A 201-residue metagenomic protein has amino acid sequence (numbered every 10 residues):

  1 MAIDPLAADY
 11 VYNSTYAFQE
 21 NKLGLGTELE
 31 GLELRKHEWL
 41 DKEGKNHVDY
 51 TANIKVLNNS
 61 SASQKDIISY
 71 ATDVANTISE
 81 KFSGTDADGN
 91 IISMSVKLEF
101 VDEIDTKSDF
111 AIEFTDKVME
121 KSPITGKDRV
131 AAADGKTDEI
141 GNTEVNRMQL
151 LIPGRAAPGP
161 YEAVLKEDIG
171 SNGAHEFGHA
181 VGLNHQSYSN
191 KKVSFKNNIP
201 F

Functional and structural regions predicted by a protein language model:
M1-A2, A17-Q19, D49-A52, A180-G182 (+1 more regions): Structural recognition of the beta-strand scaffold that forms the well-ordered cores of secreted hydrolase catalytic
M1-K36: Short turn/helix-capping motifs enriched in Asx and small/polar residues
P5, L32-K45, I92, V96 (+1 more regions): Extended, hydrophobic alpha-helical membrane-active domains that insert into or remodel lipid bilayers
R35-L40, T51-L57, E99-V101, T115: A structural detector for beta-sheet-dominated domains
H37-V48, I104-T106, S194: Short, ordered beta-strand-loop transition motifs
E43-S69: Fold-level signature of zinc-dependent metallopeptidase catalytic domains
I68-K192: Metzincin-family zinc-dependent endopeptidase catalytic domain
V193-F201: Post-HExxH zinc-binding segment in Zn-dependent metallohydrolases
